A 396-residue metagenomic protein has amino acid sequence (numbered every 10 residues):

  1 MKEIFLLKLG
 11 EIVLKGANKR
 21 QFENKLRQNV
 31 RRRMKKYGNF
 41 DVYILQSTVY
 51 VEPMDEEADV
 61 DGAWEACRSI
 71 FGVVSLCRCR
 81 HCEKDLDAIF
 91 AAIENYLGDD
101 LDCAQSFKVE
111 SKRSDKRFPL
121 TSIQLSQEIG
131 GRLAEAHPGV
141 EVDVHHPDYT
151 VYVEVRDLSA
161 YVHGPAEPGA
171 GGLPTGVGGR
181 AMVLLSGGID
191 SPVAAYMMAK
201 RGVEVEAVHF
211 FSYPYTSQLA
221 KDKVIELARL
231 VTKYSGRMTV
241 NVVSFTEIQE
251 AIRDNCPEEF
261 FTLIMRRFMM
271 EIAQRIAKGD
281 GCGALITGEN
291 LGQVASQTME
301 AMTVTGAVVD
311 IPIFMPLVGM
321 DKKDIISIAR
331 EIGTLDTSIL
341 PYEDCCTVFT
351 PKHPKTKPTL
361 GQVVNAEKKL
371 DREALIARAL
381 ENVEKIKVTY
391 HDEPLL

Functional and structural regions predicted by a protein language model:
M1-M182, P192-M238, A307, K355-L360 (+2 more regions): RNA-binding accessory domains that recognize and position tRNA/RNA substrates
E128-L133, G139, A166, G171-G178 (+2 more regions): Active-site adenylate/phosphate-handling loop in enzymes that bind or generate adenylated species
V183, A207-H209, V242, T287 (+1 more regions): Structural beta-sheet core signal
G188: Conserved G/P- and acidic residue-centered "switch" motifs that form tight phosphate/ATP-binding loops in soluble
A228-N255, D344: A conserved beta-strand->alpha-helix junction
Q293, P341-F349: Small/polar glycine-rich anion-binding or flexible loop at a beta-alpha turn
G333-P341: A short alpha-helix-loop-beta-strand transition element characteristic of N-terminal alpha/beta dinucleotide-binding
